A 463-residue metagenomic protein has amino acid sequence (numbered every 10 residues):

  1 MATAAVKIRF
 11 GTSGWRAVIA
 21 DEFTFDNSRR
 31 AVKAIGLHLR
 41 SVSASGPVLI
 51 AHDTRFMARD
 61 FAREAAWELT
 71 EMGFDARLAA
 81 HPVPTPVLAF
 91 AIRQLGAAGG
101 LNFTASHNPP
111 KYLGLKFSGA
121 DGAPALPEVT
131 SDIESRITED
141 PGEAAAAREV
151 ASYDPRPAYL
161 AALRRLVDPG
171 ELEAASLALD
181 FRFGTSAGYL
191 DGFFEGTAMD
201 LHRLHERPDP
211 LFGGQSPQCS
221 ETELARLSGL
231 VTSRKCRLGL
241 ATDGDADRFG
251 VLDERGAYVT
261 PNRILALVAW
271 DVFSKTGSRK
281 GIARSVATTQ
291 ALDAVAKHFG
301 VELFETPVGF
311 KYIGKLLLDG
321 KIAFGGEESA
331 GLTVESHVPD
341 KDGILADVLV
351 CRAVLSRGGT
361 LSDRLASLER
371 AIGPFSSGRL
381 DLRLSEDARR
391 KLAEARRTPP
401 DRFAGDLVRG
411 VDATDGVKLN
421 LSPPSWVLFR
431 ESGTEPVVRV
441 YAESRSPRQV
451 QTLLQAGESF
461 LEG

Functional and structural regions predicted by a protein language model:
M1-A5, V18, L113-R234: Gly/Ser/Thr-enriched, mixed-charge loops and adjacent short helices that form phosphate/oxyanion-binding elements
M1-M72, A98, E149-L177: An N-terminal, well-structured beta->alpha segment
S13, I50, L88, L101 (+12 more regions): Buried hydrophobic positions in well-ordered alpha/beta secondary-structure cores of metabolic enzymes
L37, P47-L113, G192-L252: N-terminal small/polar loop signature for handling phosphorylated ligands or for N-terminal nucleophile
A51-T54, L179-F181, D253, S336 (+1 more regions): Short glycine-centered, acidic/aromatic-flanked micro-motifs in structured strand/loop junctions that mark active-site
R77-T85, Y258-P261, R284-S285, T306-P307: Active-site nucleophile and cofactor-binding loops and adjacent substrate-binding regions of central metabolic enzymes
P110-K111, G119-L126, S135, R226-F299: Replace "Mg2+/Mn2+-dependent" with "divalent metal-dependent
R237-L238, S278-G463: Phosphate-binding and adjacent anionic-ligand microenvironments
